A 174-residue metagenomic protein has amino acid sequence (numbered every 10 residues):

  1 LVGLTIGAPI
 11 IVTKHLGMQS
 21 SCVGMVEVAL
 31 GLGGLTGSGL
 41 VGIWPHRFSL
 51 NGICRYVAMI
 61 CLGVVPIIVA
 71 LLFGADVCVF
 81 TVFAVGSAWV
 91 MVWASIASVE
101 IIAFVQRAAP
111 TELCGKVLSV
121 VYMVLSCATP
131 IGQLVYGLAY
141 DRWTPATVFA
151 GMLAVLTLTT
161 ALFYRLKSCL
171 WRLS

Functional and structural regions predicted by a protein language model:
L4-I6: Extracytoplasmic gate region of multi-pass secondary transporters
P9, T13-S174: C-terminal transmembrane bundle of multi-pass solute transporters/carriers
